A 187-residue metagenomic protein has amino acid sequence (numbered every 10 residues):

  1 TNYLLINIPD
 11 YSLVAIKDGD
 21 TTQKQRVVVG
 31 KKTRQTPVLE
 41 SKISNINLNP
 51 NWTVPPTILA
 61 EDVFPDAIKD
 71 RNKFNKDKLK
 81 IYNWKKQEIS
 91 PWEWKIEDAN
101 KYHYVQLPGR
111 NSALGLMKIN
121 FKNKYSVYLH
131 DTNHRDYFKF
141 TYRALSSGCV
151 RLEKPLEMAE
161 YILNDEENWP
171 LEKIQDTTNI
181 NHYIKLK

Functional and structural regions predicted by a protein language model:
T1-K187: Well-ordered beta-sheet/strand-loop patches within structured domains
